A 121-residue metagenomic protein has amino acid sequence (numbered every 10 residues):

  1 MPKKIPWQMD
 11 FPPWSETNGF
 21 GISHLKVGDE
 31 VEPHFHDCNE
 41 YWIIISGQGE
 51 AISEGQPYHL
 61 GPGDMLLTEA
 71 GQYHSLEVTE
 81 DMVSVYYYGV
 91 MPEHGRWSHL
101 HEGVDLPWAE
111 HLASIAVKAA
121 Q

Functional and structural regions predicted by a protein language model:
M1-I22, E32, H99-Q121: A short, N-terminal "cap"/entry segment at the start of jelly-roll beta-barrel domains of the cupin/DSBH fold
G28-F35: Catalytic core of non-heme Fe(II) oxygenases with the double-stranded beta-helix
F35-A51: Short, conserved beta-strand element in jelly-roll/cupin
I45-S46, P62, E80: A cytosolic small-molecule/anion-sensing beta-strand core signal
E50, A70-W97: Ligand-binding loop in jelly-roll beta-barrel domains
G55-G71: Short acidic-glycine-tyrosine-enriched beta hairpin
